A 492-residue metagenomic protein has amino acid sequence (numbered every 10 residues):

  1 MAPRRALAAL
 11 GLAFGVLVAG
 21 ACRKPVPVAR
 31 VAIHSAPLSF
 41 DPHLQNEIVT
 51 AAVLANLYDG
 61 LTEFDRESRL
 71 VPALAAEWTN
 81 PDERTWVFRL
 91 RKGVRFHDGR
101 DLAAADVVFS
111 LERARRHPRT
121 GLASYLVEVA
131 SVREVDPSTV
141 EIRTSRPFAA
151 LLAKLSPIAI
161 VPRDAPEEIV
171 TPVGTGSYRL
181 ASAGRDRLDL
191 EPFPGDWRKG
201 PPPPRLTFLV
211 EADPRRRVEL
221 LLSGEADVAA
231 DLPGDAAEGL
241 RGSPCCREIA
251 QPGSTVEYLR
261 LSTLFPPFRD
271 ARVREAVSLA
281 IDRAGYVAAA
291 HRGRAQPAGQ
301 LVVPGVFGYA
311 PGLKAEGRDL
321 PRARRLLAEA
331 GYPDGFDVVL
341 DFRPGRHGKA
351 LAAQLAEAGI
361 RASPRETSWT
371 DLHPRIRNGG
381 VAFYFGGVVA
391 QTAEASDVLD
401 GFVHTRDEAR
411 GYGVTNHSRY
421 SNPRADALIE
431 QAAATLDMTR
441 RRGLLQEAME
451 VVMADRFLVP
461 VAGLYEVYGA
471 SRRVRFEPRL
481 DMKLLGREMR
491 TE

Functional and structural regions predicted by a protein language model:
I33-D82, E112, V173-G174: N-terminal lobe/hinge region of extracytoplasmic solute-binding protein
S35-A51, L74-A75, R100, L122-A123 (+7 more regions): A structural "hinge/loop" feature
A76-T120, V135, E141, L220 (+1 more regions): Aromatic- and charge-enriched surface segment that lines or borders ligand/interaction sites
T79, R89, L122-A165: Surface-exposed binding/hinge segments that line and control ligand-binding clefts or catalytic entry sites
A104-S110, P137-E141, G176-S177, P203-R205 (+5 more regions): Alpha-helical secondary-structure segments
P147-R205, D213-R215, Y309, L320-P321 (+1 more regions): Gly/Pro-rich hinge or "lid" segments in bacterial periplasmic/extracellular proteins
P194-G239, R361-S363: Ligand-site clamp/hinge motif
A280-G308, P344-A352, H373-E492: Detector for C-terminal structural segments
